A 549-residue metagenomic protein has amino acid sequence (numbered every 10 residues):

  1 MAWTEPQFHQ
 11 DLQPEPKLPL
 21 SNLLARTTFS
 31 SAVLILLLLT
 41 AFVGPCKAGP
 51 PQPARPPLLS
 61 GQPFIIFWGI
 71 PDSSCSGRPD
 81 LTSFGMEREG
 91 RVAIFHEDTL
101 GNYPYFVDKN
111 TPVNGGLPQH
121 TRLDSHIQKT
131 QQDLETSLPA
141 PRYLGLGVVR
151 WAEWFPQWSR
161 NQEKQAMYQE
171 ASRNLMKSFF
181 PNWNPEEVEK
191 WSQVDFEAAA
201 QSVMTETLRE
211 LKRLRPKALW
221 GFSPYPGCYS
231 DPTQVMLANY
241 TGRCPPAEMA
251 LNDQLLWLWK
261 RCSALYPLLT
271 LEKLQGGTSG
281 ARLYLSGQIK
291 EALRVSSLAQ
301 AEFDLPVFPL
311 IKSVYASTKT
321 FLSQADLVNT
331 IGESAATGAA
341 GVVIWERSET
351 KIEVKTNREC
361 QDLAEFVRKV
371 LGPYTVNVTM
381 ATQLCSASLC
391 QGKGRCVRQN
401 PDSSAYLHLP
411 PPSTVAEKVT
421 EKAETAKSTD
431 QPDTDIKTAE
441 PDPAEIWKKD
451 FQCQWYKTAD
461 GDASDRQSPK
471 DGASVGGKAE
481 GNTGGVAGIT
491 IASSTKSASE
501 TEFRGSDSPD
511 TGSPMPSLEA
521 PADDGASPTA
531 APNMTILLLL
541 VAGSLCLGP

Functional and structural regions predicted by a protein language model:
A2-G61, E519-P528, A542-P549: N-terminal signal peptide
P57-S74, F84, G90-G101, C262-S263 (+3 more regions): Substrate-binding cleft of secreted/luminal carbohydrate-active enzymes
F67-W68, V188-L251, L285, Q300-A316: Aromatic-lined carbohydrate-recognition surfaces of secreted/lumenal glycan-active proteins
P79-D80, D133, C244-L256, G287-S296 (+1 more regions): Alpha-helical scaffolding within the catalytic cores of extracellular/periplasmic polymer-degrading hydrolases
V113-L117, N161-E197: A solvent-exposed, charged loop/short amphipathic helix patch at secondary-structure junctions
Q254, L258-R261, P267-A316: Glycoside hydrolase catalytic-domain groove-lining segments
E333, S348-R398, I446-G476: Aromatic-rich peripheral "rim/lid" segments of glycoside hydrolase catalytic domains that contact and position glycan
G476-I536: C-terminal GPI-anchoring signal of eukaryotic secretory precursors
